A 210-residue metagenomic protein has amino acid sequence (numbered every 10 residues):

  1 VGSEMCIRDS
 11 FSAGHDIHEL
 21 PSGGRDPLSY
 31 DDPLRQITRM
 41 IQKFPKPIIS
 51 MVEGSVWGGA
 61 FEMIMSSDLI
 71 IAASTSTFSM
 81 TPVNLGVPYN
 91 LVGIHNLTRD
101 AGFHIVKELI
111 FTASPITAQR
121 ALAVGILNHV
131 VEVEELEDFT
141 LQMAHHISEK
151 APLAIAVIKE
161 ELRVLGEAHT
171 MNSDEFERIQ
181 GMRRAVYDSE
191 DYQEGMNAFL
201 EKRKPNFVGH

Functional and structural regions predicted by a protein language model:
V1-I7: Short, small-residue-biased leader/transition segments that mark boundaries at the very start of proteins
R8-M40, V56, G86, A168-T170: Glycine- (often His-adjacent) and acidic-residue-rich active-site loop that binds/positions the CoA thioester
I37-K43, M51, W57-I110, V124 (+2 more regions): CoA-thioester-processing core
D68-L69, E108, T112-S114, R120 (+3 more regions): Well-ordered beta-strand positions
I71-S76, L127-E177, E190, N206-H210: C-terminal long alpha-helix characteristic of the crotonase
D188-Y192, A198: Interdomain hinge/lid region at the active-site interface of Rossmann-like NAD(P)-dependent oxidoreductases
